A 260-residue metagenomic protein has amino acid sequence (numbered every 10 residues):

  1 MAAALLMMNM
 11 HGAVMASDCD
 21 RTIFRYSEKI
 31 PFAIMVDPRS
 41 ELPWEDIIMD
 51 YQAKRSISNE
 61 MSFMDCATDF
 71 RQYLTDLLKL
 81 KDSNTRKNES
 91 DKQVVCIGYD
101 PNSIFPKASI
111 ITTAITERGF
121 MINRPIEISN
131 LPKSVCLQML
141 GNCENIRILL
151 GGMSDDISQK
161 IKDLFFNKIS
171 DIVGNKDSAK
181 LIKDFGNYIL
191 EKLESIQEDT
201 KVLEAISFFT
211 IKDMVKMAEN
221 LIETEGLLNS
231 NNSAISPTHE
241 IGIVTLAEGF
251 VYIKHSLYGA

Functional and structural regions predicted by a protein language model:
M1-A260: N-terminal nucleophile
